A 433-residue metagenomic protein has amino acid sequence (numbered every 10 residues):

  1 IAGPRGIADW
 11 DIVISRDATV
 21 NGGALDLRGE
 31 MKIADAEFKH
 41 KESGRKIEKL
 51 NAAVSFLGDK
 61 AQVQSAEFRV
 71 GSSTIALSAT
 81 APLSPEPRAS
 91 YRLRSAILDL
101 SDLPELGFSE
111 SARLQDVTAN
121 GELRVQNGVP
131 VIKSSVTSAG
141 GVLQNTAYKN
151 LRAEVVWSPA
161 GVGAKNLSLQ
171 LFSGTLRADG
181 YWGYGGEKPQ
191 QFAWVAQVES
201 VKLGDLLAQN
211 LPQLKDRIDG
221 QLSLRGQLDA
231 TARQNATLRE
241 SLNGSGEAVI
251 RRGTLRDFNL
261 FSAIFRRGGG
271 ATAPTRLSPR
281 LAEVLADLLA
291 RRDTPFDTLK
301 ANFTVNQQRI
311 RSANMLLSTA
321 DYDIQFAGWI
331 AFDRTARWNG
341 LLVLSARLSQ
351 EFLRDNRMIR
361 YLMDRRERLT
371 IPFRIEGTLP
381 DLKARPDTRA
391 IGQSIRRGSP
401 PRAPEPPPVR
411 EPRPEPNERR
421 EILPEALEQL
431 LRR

Functional and structural regions predicted by a protein language model:
I1-I12, D26-K39, K46, N51-A53 (+8 more regions): Small-residue helix/turn framework positions
N21: His/Asp/Glu-enriched short active-site or ligand-binding loop at hydrolase and phosphoryl-transfer sites
D381-R433: Gram-negative outer-membrane assembly/targeting C-terminal domains
